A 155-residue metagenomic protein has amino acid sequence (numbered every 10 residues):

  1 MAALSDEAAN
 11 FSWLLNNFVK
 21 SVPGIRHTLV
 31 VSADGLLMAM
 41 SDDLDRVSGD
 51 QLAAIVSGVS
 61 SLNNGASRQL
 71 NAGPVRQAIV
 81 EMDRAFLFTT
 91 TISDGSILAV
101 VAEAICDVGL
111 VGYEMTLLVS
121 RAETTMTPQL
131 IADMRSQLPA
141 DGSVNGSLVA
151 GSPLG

Functional and structural regions predicted by a protein language model:
M1-H27, D34-G155: Acidic, low-complexity cytosolic segments
